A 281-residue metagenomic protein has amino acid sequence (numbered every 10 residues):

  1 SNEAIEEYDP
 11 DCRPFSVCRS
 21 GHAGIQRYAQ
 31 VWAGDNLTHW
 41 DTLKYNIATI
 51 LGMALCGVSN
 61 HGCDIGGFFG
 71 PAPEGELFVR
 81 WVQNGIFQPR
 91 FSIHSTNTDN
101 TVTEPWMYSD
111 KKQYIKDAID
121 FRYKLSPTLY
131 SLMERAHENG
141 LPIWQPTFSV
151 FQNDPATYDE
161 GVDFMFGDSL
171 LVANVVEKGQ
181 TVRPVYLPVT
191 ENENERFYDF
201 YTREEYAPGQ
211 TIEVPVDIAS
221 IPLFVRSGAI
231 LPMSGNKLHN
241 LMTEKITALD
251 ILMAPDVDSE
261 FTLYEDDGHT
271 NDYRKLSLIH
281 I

Functional and structural regions predicted by a protein language model:
S1-S220, R226, H269-Y273: Catalytic-domain carbohydrate-binding cleft regions of carbohydrate-active enzymes
Q83-Q88, A248, M253-F261: Conserved catalytic core of nucleic-acid polymerases
Q210-A254: C-terminal beta-strand-rich structural cap/linker in extracellular carbohydrate-active enzymes
N240, I246, V257-S277: Terminal accessory/anchoring regions of large secretory-pathway or extracellular enzymes
I279-I281: Conserved small/polar residues in nucleotide/adenosyl-binding loops
